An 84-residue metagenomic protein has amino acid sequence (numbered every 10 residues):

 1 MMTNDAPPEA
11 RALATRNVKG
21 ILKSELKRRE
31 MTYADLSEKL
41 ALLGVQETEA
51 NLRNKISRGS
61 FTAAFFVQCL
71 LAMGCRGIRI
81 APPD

Functional and structural regions predicted by a protein language model:
M2-M31: A short, Lys/Arg-rich alpha-helix, primarily the initiator
K19, K23, N51, F61-T62: Mobile acidic interaction elements
L36-L40: Short alpha-helical "recognition helix" segments of helix-turn-helix
L42-S60: Recognition helix of helix-turn-helix/homeodomain-like DNA-binding domains that insert into the DNA major groove
T62-I80: DNA major-groove recognition helix of helix-turn-helix/homeodomain DNA-binding modules
P82-D84: Short, charged, intrinsically disordered terminal tails
